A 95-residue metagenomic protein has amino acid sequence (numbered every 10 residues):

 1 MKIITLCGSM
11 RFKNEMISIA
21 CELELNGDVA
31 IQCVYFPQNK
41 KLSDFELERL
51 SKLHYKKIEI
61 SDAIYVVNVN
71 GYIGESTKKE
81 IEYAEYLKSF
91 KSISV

Functional and structural regions predicted by a protein language model:
M1-V95: Conserved catalytic or regulatory cores that recognize and/or transform ribose-phosphate-containing ligands
